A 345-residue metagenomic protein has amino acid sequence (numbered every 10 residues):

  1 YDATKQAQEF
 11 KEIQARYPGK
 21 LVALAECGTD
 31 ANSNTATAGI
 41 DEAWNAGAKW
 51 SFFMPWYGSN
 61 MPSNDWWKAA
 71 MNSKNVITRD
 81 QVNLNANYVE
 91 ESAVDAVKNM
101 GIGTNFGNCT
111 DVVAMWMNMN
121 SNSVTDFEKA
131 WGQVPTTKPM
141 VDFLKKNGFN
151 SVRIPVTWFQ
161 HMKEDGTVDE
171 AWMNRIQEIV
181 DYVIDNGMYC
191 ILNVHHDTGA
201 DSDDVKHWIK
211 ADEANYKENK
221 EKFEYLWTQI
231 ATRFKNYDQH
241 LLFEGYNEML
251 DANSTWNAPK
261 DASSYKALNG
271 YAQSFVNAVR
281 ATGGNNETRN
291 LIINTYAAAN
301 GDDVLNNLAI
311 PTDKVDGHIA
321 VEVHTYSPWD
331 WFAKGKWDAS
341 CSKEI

Functional and structural regions predicted by a protein language model:
Y1, I13-T29, K217-I345: Active-site region of glycoside hydrolase catalytic domains
Y1, L21-A25, S51-P55, G101-N108 (+6 more regions): Structural recognition of the beta-strand scaffold that forms the well-ordered cores of secreted hydrolase catalytic
D2-K5, C27-A36, N60-P62, A130-P135 (+3 more regions): Acidic-and-aromatic substrate-binding clefts and catalytic sites of carbohydrate-active enzymes
K11-Y17, E42-A48, A96, V141-G148 (+3 more regions): Acidic (Asp/Glu)-rich catalytic clusters
L21, A25-E90, I102, I345: Substrate-binding cleft of secreted/luminal carbohydrate-active enzymes
V76, M117-K129, K334-I345: A solvent-exposed, charged loop/short amphipathic helix patch at secondary-structure junctions
V89-S151: N-terminal carbohydrate-binding accessory modules
F127-V152, M162, G166-H196, A200-G245 (+1 more regions): An active-site-proximal structural segment forming one wall of the substrate-binding cleft that immediately precedes
